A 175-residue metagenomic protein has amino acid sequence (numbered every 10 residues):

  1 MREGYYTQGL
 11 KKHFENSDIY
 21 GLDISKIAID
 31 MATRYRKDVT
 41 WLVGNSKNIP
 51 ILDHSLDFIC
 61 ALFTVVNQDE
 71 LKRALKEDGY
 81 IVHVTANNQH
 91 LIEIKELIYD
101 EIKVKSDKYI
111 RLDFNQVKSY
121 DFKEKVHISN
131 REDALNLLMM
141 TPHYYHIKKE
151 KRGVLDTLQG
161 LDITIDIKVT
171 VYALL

Functional and structural regions predicted by a protein language model:
E3-N16: Conserved SAM-binding loop of SAM-dependent methyltransferases across substrates and taxa, primarily the Class I
D23-I27: Conserved SAM/SAH-binding beta-strand->alpha-helix loop
A32-T33: Conserved SAM-binding loop
K37-P50: Conserved SAM-binding strand-loop segment of SAM-dependent methyltransferases
K47-I59: A short acidic, Gly/Pro-enriched loop at the edge of an enzyme's catalytic core that lines a small-molecule cofactor
N67-V82: A short glycine-rich, Lys/Arg-flanked "PGG" loop and its adjoining helix->strand segment in the class I
Y80-D113: Conserved class I S-adenosyl-L-methionine
F122-L175: Conserved Class I S-adenosyl-L-methionine
